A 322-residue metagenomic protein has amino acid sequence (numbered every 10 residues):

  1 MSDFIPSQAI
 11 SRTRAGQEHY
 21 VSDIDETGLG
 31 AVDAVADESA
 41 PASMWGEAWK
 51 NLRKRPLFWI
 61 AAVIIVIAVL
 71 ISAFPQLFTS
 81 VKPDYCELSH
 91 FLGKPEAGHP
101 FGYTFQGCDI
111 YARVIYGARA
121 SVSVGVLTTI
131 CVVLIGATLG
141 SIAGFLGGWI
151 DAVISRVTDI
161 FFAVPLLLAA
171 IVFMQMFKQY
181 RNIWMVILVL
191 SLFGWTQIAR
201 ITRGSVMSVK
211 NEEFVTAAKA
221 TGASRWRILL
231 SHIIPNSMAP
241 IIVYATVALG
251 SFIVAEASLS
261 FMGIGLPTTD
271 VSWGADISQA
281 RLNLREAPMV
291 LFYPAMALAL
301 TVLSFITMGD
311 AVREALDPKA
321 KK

Functional and structural regions predicted by a protein language model:
M1-A137, S141-I142, W149, A163 (+5 more regions): Gly/Trp-centered helix-boundary motif
G30-A31, A120-V124, L139, I154-V157 (+6 more regions): Short alpha-helical transmembrane interface motifs in multi-pass membrane proteins
P75-P83, G144-G148, F173-Q179, F193 (+4 more regions): Short helix-capping/hinge motifs at transmembrane helix termini and TM-loop junctions
P100, I110, L134-G136, G144-F145 (+2 more regions): Generic hydrophobic transmembrane alpha-helix motif, especially the helices
C108-S123, L127, G147-S155, M207-N211 (+1 more regions): Amphipathic cytosolic juxtamembrane alpha-helices at the membrane-cytosol interface of multi-pass membrane transporters
R119, F161, P165, F177 (+9 more regions): Residue-level hotspots within pore-lining transmembrane alpha-helices of multi-pass secondary transporters
F162, F173-F177, L190, V206 (+3 more regions): Glycine-rich helix-loop "coupling/hinge" segments at transmembrane-helix boundaries in multipass transporters
S205-F214, A311-K319: Transmembrane helix boundary and interhelical loop/hinge segments in multi-pass membrane proteins
